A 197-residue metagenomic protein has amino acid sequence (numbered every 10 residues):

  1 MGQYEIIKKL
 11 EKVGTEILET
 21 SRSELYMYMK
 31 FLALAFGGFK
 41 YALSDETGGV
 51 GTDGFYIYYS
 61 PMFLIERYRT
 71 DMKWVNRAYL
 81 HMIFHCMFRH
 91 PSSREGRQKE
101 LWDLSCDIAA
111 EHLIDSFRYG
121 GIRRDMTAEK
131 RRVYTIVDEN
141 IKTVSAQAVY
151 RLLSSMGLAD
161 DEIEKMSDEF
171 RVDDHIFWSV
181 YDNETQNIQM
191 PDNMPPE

Functional and structural regions predicted by a protein language model:
M1-N76, I83-E197: Short, functionally important secondary-structure microenvironments
